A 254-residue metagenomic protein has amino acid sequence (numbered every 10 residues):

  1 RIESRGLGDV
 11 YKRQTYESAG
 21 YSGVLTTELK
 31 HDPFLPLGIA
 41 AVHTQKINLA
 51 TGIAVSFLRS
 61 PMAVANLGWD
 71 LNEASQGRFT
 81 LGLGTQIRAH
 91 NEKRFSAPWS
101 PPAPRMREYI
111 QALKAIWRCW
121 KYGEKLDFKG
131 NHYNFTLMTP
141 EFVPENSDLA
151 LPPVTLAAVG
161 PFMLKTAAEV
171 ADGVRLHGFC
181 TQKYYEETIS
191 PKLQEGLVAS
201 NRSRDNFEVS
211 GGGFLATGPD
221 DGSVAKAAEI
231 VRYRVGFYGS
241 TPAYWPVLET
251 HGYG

Functional and structural regions predicted by a protein language model:
R1-Y11: Single conserved hydrophobic/aromatic residue that forms the stacking wall/gate of nucleotide- or nucleobase-binding
K12-T27: Catalytic domains of carbohydrate-active enzymes, especially glycoside hydrolases
S18, L37-N48, G68-R78, A168 (+1 more regions): Acidic (Asp/Glu)-rich catalytic clusters
L25, N48, T80-G82, R175: Conserved beta-strand positions in the central sheet of alpha/beta enzyme cores
H31-G38, C180-G196: Active-site-adjacent beta->alpha loops and helix N-cap segments on the catalytic face of soluble alpha/beta enzymes
P36-A54, L58, Y109-A112: Alpha-helix-loop-beta-strand connector modules within alpha/beta enzyme cores
F57-D70, S100: Glycine-rich anion/phosphate-binding loops
S100-E145, E187-T188, Q194-G254: An alpha-helical appendage that flanks or caps ligand/catalytic pockets
